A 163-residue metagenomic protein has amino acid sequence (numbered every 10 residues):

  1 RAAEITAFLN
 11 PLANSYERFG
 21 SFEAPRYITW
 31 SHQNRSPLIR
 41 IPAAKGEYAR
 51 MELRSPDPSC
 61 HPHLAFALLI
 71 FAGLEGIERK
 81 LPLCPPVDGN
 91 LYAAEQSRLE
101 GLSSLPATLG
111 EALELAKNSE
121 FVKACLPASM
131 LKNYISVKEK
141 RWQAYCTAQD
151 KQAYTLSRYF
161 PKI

Functional and structural regions predicted by a protein language model:
R1-I163: Catalytic-core signal marking the mid-to-C-terminal active-site face
